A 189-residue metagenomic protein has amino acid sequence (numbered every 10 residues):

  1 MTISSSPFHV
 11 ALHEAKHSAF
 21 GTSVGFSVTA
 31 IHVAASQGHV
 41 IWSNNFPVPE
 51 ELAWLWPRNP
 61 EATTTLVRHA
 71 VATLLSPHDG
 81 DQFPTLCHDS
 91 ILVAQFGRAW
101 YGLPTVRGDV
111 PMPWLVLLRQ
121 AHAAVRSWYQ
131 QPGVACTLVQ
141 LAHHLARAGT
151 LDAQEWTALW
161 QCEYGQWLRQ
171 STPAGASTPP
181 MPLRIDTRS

Functional and structural regions predicted by a protein language model:
T2-S189: Soluble catalytic regions of large protease machineries
